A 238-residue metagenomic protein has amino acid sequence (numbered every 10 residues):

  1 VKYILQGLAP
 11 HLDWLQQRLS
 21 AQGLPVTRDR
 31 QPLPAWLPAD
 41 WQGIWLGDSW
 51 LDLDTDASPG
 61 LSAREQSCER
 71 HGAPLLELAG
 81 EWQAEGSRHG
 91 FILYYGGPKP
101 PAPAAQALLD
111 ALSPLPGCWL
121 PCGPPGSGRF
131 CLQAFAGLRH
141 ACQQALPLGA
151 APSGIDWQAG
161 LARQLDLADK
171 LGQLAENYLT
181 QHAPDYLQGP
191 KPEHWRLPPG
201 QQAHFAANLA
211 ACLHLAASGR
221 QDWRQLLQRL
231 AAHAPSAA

Functional and structural regions predicted by a protein language model:
V1-L51, P100, A107-D110, L115-Q133 (+1 more regions): NAD(P)-dependent Rossmann-like dehydrogenase/reductase catalytic/cofactor-binding core
L5, G47-S58, S87-Q106, F135-H140: Short beta-strand and adjoining strand-loop segment in the mid-core of the Rossmann-like NAD(P)-dependent dehydrogenase
P38-A79: ADP-ribose/adenylate-binding Rossmann-like module
R64-E69, P98-K99, A105-L108, S113 (+3 more regions): ATP/nucleotide-binding catalytic cores
L78-A79, G97-P98, C122: Fold-independent oxyanion-binding glycine-rich loops and adjacent beta-strand/coil segments at enzyme active sites
A79-S87: Short, flexible, solvent-exposed loop/turn segments with mixed acidic/basic and small polar residues
